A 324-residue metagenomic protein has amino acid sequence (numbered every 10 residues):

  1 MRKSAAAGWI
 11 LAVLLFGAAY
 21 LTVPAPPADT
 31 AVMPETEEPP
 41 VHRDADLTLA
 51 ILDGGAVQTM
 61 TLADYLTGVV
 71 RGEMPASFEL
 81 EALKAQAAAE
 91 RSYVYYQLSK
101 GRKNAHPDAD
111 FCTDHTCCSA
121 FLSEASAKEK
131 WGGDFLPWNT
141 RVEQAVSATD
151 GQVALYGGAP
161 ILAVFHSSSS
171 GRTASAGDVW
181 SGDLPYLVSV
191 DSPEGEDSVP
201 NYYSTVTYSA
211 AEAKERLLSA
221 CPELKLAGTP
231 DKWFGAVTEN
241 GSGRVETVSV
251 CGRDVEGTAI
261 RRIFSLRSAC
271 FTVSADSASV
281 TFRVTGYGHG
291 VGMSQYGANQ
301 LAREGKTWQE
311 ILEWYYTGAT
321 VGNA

Functional and structural regions predicted by a protein language model:
M1-A324: Conserved, single-site charged/polar hotspot
